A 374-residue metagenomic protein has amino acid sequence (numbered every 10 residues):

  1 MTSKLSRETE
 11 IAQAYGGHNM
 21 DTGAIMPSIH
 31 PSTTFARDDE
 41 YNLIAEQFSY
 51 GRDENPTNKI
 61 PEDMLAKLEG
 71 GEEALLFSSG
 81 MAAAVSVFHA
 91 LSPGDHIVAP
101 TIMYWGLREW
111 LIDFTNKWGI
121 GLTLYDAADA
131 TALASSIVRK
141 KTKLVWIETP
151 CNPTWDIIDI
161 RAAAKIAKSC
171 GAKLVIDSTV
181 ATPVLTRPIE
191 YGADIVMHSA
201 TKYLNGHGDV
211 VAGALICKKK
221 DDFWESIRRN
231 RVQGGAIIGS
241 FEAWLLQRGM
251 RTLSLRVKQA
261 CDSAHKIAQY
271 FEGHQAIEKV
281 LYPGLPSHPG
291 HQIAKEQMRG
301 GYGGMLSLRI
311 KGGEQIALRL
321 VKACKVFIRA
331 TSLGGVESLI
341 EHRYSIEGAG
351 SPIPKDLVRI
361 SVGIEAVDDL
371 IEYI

Functional and structural regions predicted by a protein language model:
T2, Y15-G17, A74-A276, L281: Conserved PLP-enzyme active-site core in the AAT-like
T2-N55, P61-M64, V358: N-terminal "arm"/small-domain region of PLP-dependent enzymes with the aminotransferase-like
G16-H18, P31-R37, V180-T182, K202 (+6 more regions): Glycine-rich beta-alpha junction loops
T34-A82, A90, G106-T115: Conserved N-terminal alpha-helix of the aminotransferase class I/II PLP-enzyme fold
I112, G121-T123, A134, R256 (+2 more regions): PLP-dependent enzyme catalytic core of the Aspartate aminotransferase-like
G234, A323-S332: A common structural junction motif
L246-L255, G303-K311, V358-G363: Short, well-ordered beta-strand elements within core beta-sheets of diverse protein domains
H265-K325, Y344-P352: Conserved small-domain helix->loop->beta segment predominantly found in fold-type I
